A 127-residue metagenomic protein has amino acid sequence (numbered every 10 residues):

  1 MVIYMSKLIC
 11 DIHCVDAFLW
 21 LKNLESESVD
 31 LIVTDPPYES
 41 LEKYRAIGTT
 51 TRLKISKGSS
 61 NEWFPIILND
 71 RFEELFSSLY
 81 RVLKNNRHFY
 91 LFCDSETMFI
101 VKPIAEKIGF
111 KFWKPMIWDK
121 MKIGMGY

Functional and structural regions predicted by a protein language model:
M1-Y127: Core catalytic lobe of class I
